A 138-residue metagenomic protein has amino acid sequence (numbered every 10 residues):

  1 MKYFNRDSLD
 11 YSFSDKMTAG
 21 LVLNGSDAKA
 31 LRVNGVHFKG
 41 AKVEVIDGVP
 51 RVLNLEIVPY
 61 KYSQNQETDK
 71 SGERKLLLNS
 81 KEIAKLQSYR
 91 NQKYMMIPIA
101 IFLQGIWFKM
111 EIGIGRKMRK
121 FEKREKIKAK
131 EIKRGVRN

Functional and structural regions predicted by a protein language model:
Y3-Y94: Ribosome large-subunit tunnel/peptidyl-transferase-proximal elements
S26-K29, L103, I132: Bulky hydrophobic/aromatic packing residues
R51-V52, K109-I114, R134: Short amphipathic alpha-helical patches
L77-R119: Beta-rich strand-turn-strand
M118-R134: Enriched for short, Lys/Arg-rich terminal
